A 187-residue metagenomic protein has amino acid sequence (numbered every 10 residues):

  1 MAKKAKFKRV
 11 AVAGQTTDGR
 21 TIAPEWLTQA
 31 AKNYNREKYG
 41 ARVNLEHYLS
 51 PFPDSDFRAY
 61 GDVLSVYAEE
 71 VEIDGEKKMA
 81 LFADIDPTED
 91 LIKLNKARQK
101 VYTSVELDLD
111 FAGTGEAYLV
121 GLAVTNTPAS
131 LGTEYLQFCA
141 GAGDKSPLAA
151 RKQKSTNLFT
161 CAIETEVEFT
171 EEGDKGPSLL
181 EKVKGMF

Functional and structural regions predicted by a protein language model:
M1-A149: N-terminal, leucine/charged-rich tether regions that mediate assembly and partner docking in large macromolecular
F138-F187: Intrinsically disordered, low-complexity terminal tails
